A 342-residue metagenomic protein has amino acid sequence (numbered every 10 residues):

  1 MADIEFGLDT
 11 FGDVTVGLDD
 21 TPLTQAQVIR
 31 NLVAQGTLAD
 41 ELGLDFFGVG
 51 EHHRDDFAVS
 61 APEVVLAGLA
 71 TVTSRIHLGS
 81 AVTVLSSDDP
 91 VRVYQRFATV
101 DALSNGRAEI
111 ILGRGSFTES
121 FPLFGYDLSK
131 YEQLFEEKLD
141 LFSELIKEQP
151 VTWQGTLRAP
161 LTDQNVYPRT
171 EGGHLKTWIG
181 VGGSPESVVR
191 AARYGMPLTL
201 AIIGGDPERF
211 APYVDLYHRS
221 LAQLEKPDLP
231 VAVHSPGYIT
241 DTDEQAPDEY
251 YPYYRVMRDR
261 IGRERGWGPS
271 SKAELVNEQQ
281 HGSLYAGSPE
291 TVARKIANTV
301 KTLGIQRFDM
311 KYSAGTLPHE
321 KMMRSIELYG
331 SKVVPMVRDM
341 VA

Functional and structural regions predicted by a protein language model:
M1-T73, H77, G173-L175, A342: N-terminal beta1-alpha1-beta2 module of alpha/beta enzyme domains
A2, L8, E132-N165, D206-Q306 (+1 more regions): An alpha-helical appendage that flanks or caps ligand/catalytic pockets
A2-I4, L8, L18, D89-M196 (+2 more regions): Internal, glycine-rich beta/alpha segment that forms the wall or movable "lid" of small-molecule/cofactor binding
F6, G43, E51, L69 (+6 more regions): Conserved, mostly hydrophobic/aromatic
F6-T10, F47-V49, L78-S80, A108-L112 (+4 more regions): Hydrophobic faces of well-ordered beta-strands that scaffold small-molecule active sites in alpha/beta enzyme cores
V14-I29, T83-V91, G172-G183, Q280-P289: Active-site mouth loops of central-metabolism enzymes
A26-L38, G182-V189, T291-N298: Short, acidic/polar
D40-E41, L66-R75, F97, D101-R107 (+3 more regions): Acidic (Asp/Glu)-rich catalytic clusters
